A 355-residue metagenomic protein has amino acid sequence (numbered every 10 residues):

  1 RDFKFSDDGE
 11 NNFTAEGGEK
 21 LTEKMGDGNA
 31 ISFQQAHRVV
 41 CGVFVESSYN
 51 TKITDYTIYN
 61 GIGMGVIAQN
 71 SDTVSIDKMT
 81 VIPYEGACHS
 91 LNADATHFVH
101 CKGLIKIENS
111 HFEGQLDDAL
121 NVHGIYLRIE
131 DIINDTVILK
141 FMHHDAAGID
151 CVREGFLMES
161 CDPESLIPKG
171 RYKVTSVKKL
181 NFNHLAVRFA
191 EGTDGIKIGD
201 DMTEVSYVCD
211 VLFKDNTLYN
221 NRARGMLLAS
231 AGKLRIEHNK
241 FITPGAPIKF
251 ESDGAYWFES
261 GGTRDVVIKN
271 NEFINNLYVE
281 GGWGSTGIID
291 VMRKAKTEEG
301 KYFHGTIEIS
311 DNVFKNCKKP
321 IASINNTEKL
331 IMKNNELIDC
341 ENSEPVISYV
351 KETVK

Functional and structural regions predicted by a protein language model:
R1-Y59, P83-H89, E113-G114, D118-C209: Extracellular polysaccharide-degrading/modifying enzymes targeting complex plant/algal/animal polysaccharides
D8, E130, E328-K355: Acidic, glycine- and Ser/Thr-rich low-complexity intrinsically disordered tracts in extracellular/secreted proteins
H37-S48, G63-S71, T96-C101, M202-Y207 (+5 more regions): Extracellular beta-strand-rich solenoid/capping regions of secreted or surface-exposed proteins that bind or remodel
V40-C41, I62-A68, Y84-D94, L116-V122 (+6 more regions): Short glycine/acidic-rich loop motifs that flank beta-strands on beta-rich extracellular proteins
S48-K52, N70-S75, C101-K106, C209-L212 (+5 more regions): Short "repeat-start/strand-capping" segments in structured domains, especially the N-termini of parallel beta-helix
Q69, T73-E113, D118, A255-D265 (+1 more regions): Extended hydrophobic/aromatic segments used for targeting, binding, or gating
E280, G287, K301-E308: Generic long, charged, amphipathic alpha-helical segments
